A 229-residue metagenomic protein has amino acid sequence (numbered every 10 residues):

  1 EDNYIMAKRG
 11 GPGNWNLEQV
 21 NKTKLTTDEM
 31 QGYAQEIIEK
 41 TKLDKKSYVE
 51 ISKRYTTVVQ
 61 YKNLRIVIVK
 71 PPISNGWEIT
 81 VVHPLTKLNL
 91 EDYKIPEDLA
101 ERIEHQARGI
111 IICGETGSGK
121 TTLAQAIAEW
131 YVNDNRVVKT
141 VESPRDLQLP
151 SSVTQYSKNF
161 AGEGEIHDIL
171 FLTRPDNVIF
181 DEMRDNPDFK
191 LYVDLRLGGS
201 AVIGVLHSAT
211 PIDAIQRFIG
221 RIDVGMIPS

Functional and structural regions predicted by a protein language model:
E1-N3: A short N-terminal interaction module
M6-G109, R136: P-loop NTP-binding catalytic core
I112: Hydrophobic anchor at the beta1->P-loop junction of P-loop NTPases
G117: Walker A (P-loop) phosphate-binding loop of P-loop NTPases
K120: Conserved lysine of the Walker
L123, I127: Hydrophobic positions on the alpha1 helix immediately C-terminal to the Walker A/P-loop
V132, V137-V224: Switch/coupling sub-region of P-loop NTPases
